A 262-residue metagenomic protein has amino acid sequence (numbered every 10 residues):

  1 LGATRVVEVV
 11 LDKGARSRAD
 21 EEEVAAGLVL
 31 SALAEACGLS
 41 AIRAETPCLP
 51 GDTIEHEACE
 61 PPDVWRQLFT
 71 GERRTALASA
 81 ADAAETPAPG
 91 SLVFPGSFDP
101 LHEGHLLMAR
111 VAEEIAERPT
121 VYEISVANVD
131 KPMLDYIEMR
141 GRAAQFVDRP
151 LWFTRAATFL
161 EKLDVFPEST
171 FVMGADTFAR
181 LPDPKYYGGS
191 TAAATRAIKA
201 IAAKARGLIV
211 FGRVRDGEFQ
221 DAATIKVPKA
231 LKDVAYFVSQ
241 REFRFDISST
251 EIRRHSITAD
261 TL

Functional and structural regions predicted by a protein language model:
L1-L262: Nucleotidyltransferase catalytic core that binds NTPs
